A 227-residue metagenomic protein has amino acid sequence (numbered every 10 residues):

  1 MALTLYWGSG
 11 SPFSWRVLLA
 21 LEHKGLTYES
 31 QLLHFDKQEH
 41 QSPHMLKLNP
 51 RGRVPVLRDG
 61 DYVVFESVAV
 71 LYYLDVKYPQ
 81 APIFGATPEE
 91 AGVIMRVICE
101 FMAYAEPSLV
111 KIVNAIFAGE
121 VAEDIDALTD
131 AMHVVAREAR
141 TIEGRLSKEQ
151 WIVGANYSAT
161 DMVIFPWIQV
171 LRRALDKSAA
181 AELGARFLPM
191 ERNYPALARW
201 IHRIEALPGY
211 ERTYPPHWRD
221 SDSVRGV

Functional and structural regions predicted by a protein language model:
M1-M132, A136, I152: GST-like domain detector, emphasizing the conserved glutathione-binding G-site in the N-terminal thioredoxin-like
F35-D36, Y157, R219-D220: Positions that flank functional sites
K47, A206, P215: Phosphate-coordinating loops and pocket residues in cytosolic domains that bind phosphorylated ligands
V68, L109, L175, Y214-P215: Short, flexible helix/strand-to-coil boundary loops that buttress conserved ligand/catalytic motifs in alpha/beta
A103-H202, A206: GST-like fold's C-terminal all-alpha helical module
I152, T213-Y214: Extracytoplasmic ligand-binding clamshell segments of periplasmic binding protein
Y214-V227: Acidic/histidine-enriched, glycine/proline-rich intrinsically disordered or flexible terminal extensions
